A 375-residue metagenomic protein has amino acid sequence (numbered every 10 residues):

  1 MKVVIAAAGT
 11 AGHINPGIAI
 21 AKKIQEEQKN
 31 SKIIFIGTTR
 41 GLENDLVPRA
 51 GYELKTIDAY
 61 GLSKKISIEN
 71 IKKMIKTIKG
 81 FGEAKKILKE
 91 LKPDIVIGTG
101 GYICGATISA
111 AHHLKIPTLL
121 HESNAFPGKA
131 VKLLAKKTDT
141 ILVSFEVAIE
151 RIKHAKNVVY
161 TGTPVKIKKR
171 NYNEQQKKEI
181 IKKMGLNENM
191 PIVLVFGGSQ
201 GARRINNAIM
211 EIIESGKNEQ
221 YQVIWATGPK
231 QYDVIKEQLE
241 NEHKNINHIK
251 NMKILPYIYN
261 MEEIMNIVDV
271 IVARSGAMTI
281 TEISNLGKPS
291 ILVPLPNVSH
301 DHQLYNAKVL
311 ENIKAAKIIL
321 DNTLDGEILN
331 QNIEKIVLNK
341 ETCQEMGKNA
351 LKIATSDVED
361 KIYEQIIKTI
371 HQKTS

Functional and structural regions predicted by a protein language model:
K2, L42, E53, H112-K178 (+1 more regions): Active-site-proximal region of nucleotide-activated glycan assembly enzymes, centered on histidine/acidic-rich loops
V3-A8, E27-K76, T161, P229-Q231 (+1 more regions): Conserved nucleotide-sugar phosphate-binding/catalytic loop shared by glycosyltransferases and other
G41, L46, E174-V270, L304-A307 (+2 more regions): Donor-nucleotide binding loops and adjacent catalytic segments primarily of GT-B fold Leloir glycosyltransferases
Y52, I116-P117, D269-V270, G287-L295 (+1 more regions): Structural loop-to-beta junction motif characteristic of Rossmann-like glycosyltransferase folds
E83-V96, C104-L119, K132-T140: Glycosyltransferases and closely related glycan-assembly transferases that use nucleotide-activated donors
P93-I95, L255-I258, E262-T281, K288: Acidic donor-binding loop of glycosyltransferase active sites
K335, T342-S356: A short, well-ordered alpha-helix in the C-terminal region of glycosyltransferases
T355-S375: C-terminal alpha-helical cap of glycosyltransferases
